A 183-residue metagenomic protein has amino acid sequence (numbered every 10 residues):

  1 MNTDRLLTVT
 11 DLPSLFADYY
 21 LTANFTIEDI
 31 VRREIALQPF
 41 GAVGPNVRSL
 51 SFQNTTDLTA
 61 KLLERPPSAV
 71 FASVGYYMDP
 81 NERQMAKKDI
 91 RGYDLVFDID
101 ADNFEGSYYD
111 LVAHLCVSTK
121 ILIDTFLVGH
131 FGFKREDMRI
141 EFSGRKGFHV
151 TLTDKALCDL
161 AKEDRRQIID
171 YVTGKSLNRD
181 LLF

Functional and structural regions predicted by a protein language model:
M1-S143, K155-K162, G174-F183: Signature for HUH/AEP ssDNA processing cores
S143-R145, Q167: A composition-driven signal for long, intrinsically disordered, charge-rich low-complexity tracts
F148-D154: A short beta-strand motif that forms the metal-chelation/ATP-contact edge of phosphoryl-transfer active sites
V150, R165-R166: Metal-dependent phosphoesterase core characteristic of DEDDh/y 3'-5' exonuclease domains
I169-Y171: Short linear regulatory motifs enriched in tryptophan with gly/pro/ser
